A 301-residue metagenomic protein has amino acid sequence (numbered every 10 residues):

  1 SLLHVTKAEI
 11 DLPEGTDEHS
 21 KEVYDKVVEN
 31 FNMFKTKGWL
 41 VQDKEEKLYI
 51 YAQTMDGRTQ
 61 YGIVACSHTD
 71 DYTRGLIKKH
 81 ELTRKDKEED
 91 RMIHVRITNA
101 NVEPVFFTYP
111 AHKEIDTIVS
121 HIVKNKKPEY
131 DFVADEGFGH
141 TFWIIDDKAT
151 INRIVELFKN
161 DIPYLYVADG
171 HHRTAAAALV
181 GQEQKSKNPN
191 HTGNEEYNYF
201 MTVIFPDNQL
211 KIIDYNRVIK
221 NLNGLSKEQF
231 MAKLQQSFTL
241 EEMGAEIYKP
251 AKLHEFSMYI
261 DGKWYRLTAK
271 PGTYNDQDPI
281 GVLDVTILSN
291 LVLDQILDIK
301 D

Functional and structural regions predicted by a protein language model:
S1-D301: Surface-exposed, charge/polar-rich loops and edge strands
